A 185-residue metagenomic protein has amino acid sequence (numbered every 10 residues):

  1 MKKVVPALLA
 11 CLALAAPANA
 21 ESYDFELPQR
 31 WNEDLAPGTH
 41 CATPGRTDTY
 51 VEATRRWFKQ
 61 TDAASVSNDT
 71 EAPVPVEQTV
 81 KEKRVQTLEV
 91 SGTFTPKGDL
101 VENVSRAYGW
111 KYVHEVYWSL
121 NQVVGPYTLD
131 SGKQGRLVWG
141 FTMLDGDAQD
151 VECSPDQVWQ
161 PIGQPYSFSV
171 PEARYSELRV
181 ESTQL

Functional and structural regions predicted by a protein language model:
M1, A18-N19, V90, V104-W110 (+2 more regions): Generic low-polarity alpha-helical segments
M1-S22: Secretory targeting and sorting signals
A10-A16, Q29, S131, W139 (+2 more regions): Generic detector of low-complexity/intrinsically disordered segments and short hydrophobic N-terminal stretches
A10-L12, E33, L100: Generic detector of ordered secondary-structure context
E21-V85, D150-Q184: Deployable pore-forming modules of oligomeric membrane-permeabilizing proteins
N68-T128: Membrane-insertion modules used to breach or fuse lipid bilayers
K83, T93, K97, V113-E115 (+4 more regions): Generic structural motif
V113-Y166: Membrane pore-forming effector domains from diverse proteins
